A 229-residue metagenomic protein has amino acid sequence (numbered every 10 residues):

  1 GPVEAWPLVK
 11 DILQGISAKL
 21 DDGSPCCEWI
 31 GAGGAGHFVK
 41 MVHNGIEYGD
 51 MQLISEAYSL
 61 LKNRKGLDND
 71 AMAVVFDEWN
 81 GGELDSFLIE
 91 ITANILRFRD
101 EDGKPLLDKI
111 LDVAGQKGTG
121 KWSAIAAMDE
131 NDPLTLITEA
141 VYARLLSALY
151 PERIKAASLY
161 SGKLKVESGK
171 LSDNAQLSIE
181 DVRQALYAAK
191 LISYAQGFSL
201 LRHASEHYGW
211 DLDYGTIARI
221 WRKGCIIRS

Functional and structural regions predicted by a protein language model:
G1-L13, K40-Y48: Short beta-strand and adjoining strand-loop segment in the mid-core of the Rossmann-like NAD(P)-dependent dehydrogenase
Q14-L20: A charged, well-structured terminal subsegment
G23-C27, A35-G36, Y48-S229: C-terminal substrate-binding/catalytic lobe of Rossmann-fold NAD(P)-dependent dehydrogenases
I30: Contiguous mixed-secondary-structure segments that line small-molecule binding/active-site clefts of soluble domains
